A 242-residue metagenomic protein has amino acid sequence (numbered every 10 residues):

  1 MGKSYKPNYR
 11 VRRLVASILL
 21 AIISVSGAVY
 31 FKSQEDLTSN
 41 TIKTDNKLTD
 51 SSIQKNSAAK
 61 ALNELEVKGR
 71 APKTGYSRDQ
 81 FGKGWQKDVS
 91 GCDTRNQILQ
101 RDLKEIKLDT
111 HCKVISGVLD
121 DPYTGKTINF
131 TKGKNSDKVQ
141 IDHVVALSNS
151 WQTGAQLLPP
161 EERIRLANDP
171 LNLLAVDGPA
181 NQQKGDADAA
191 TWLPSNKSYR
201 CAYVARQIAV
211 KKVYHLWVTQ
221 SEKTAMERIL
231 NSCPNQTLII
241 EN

Functional and structural regions predicted by a protein language model:
G2-P7, M226: N-terminal leader and targeting sequences that precede the mature domain
Y5-I18: N-terminal Sec-pathway targeting helices
A16-A28: Core hydrophobic alpha-helical membrane-spanning segments
L20, L65-V67, Q182, L193: Alpha-helical interaction segments
V25-C92, Q220-E222, N235-N242: N-terminal module-boundary/linker segments of secreted carbohydrate-active enzymes
A61-K68, D79, I98-D102, P122 (+4 more regions): Residues that form generic nucleotide/phosphate-binding pockets
A71-Q140, V144-V145: Secreted/periplasmic proteins that engage bacterial cell-wall peptidoglycan
Y123-N242: Domain-level detector of nuclease and nuclease-like folds in predominantly extracellular/periplasmic contexts
